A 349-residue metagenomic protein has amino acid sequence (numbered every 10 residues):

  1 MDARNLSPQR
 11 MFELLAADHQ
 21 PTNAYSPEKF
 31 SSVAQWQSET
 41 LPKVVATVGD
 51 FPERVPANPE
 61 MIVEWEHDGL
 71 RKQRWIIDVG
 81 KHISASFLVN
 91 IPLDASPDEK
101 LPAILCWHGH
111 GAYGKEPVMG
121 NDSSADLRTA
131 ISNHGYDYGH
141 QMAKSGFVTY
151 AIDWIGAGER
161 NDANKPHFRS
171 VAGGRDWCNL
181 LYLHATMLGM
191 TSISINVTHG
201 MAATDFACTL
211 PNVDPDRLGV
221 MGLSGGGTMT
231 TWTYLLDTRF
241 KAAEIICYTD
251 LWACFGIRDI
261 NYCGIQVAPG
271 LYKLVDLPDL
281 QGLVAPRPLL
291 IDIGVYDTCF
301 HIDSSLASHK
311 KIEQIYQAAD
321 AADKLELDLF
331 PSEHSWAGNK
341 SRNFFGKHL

Functional and structural regions predicted by a protein language model:
M1-R71, V79: N-terminal targeting or regulatory segments adjacent to alpha/beta-hydrolase or S9 domains
E64-S124: Glycine-rich active-site/cofactor-binding loop and its immediate structural neighborhood
E99, C106-T198, C208-T209, F255-I257: Cap/lid segment of the alpha/beta-hydrolase catalytic domain
N179-M190, I195, A202-A203, F240-Q281 (+3 more regions): Mobile cap/lid helix-loop segments that gate and shape the active-site cleft of serine hydrolases
N212-S224: Alpha/beta-hydrolase fold nucleophile elbow
G222-Y234: Glycine-rich nucleophile elbow surrounding the catalytic serine of serine-hydrolase chemistry
V284, I291-I293: Short beta-strand/loop motif that positions the catalytic acidic residue of the alpha/beta-hydrolase fold
Y316-L349: C-terminal catalytic histidine-bearing segment of alpha/beta-hydrolase fold enzymes
